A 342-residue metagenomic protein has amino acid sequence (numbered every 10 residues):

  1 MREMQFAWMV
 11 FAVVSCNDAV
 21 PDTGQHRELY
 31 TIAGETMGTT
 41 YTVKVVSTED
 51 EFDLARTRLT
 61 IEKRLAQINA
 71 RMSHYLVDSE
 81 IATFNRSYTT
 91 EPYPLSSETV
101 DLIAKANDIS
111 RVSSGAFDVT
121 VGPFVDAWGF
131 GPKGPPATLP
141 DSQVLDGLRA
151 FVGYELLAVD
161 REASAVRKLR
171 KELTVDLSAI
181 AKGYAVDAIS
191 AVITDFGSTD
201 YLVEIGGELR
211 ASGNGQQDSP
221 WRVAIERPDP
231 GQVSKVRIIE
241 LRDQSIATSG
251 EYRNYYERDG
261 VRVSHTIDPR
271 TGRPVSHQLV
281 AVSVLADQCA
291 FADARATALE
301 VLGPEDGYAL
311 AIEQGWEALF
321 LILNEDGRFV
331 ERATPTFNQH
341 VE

Functional and structural regions predicted by a protein language model:
M1-Q5: Positively charged n-region of N-terminal signal peptides that target proteins for export
F6-E342: Mature catalytic core of soluble alpha/beta enzymes
